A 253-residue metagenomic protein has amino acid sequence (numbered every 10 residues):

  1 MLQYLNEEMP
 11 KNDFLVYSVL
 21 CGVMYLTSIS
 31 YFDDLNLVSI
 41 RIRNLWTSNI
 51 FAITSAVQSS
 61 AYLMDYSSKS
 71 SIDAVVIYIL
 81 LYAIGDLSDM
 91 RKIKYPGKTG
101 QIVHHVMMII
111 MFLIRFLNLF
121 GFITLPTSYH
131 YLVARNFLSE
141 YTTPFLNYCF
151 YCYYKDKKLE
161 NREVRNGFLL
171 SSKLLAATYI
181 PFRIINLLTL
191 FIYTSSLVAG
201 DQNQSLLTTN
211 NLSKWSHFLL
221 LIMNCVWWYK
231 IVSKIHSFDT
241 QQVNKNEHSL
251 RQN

Functional and structural regions predicted by a protein language model:
M1-S139, L146, F150-N253: Membrane-helix and juxtamembrane interface regions of eukaryotic multi-pass membrane proteins
